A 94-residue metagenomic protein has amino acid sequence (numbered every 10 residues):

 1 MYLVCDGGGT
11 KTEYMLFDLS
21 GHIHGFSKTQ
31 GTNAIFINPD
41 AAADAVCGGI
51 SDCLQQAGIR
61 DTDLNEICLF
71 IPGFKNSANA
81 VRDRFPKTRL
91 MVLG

Functional and structural regions predicted by a protein language model:
M1-L3, L90-M91: Structural motif
Y2-D44, G48: Short glycine-rich, Thr/Ser-proximal phosphate-binding strand/loop in the N-terminal lobe of ATP-dependent enzymes
I50-G94: Short beta-strand-loop/turn "lid" adjacent to the catalytic site in phosphate-handling enzymes
